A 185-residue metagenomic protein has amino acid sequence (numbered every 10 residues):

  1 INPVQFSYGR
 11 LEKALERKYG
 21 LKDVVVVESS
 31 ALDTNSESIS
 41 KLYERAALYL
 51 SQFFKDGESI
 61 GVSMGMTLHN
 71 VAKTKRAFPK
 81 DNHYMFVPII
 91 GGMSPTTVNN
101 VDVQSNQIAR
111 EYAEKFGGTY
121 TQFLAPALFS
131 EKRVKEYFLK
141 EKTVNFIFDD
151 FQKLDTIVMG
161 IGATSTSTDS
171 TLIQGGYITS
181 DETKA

Functional and structural regions predicted by a protein language model:
I1, R17-G20, G65: Charged/polar interaction segments and conserved charged motifs
I1-R10: N-terminal helix-turn-helix DNA-binding module of bacterial transcription factors
Q5, G65, I90-G92: Residues in the short beta-alpha loop(s) of Rossmann-like NAD(P)-binding domains
K13-A47, F53-D56, N82-D169, I173-A185: Ligand-binding beta-strand-loop-alpha-helix segment within the catalytic cores of soluble metabolic enzymes
I60-N70, G162-S165: Gly/Ser/Thr-rich loops at beta-strand to alpha-helix junctions that form or flank small-molecule/cofactor-binding
K73-A77: Distinct, well-ordered alpha-helical segments
